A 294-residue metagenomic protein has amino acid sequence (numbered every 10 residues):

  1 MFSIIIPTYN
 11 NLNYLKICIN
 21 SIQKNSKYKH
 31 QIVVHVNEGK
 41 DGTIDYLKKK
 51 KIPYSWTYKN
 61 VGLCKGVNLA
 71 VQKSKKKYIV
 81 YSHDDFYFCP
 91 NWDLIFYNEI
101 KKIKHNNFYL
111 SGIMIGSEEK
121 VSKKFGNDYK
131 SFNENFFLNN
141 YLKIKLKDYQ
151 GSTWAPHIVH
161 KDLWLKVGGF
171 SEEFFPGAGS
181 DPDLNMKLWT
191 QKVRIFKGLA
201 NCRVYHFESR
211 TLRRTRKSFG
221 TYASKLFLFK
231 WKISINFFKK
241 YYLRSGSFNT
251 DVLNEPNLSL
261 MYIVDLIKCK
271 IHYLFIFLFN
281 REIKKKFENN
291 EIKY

Functional and structural regions predicted by a protein language model:
M1-S3, Q31, D183: Cell-envelope/extracellular polymer assembly enzymes that use nucleotide-activated donors
N11-K24: Short, well-formed alpha-helical segments that are part of the catalytic scaffolds of diverse glycosyltransferases
S21, Y28, V36-D45: A conserved acidic beta->alpha catalytic loop
T57-S74: Glycine-rich, basic loop-to-helix element that forms the pyrophosphate-binding segment of sugar-nucleotide handling
I79: Short aromatic/hydrophobic "clamp" motif used to bind/position activated sugar donors
P90-D128: Conserved donor NDP-sugar-binding/catalytic core segment of glycosyltransferases
Y109-G112, G116, K124-Y149, A155-I158 (+2 more regions): C-terminal, non-catalytic tails of nucleotide-sugar-dependent glycosyltransferases
Q150-V159, L163-G168, F174-C202: A short, conserved alpha-helix in the catalytic core of glycosyltransferases
